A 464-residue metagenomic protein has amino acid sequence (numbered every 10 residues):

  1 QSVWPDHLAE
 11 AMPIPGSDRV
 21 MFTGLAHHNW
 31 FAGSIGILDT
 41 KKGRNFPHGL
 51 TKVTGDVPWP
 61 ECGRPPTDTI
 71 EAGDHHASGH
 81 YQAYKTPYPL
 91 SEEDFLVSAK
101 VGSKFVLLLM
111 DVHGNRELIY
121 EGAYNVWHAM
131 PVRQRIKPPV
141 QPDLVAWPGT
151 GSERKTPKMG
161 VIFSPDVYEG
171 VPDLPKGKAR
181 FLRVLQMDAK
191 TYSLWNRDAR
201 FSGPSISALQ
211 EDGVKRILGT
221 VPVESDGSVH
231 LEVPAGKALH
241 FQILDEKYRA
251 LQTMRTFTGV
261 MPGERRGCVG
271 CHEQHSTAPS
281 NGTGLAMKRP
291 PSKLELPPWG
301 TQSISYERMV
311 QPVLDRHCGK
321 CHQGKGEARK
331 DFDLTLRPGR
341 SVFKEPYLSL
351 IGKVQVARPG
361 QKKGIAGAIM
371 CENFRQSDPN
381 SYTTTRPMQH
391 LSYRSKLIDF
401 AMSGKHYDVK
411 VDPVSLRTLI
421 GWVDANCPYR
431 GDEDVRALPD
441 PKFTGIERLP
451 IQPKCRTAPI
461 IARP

Functional and structural regions predicted by a protein language model:
Q1-V3, G43-A77, A123-I136: Surface-exposed loop and turn segments in beta-propeller and other repeat-based domains that flank or scaffold
S2-R19, W59, G73-Y88, D94 (+1 more regions): Conserved beta-propeller blade repeats
S17, G24-H27, K41, V101 (+1 more regions): Residue-level signature of beta-propeller blades and closely related beta-rich strand-turn architectures in secreted
R19-G24, P89, F95-S98, P138-Q141 (+1 more regions): Residue position within the beta-strands of beta-propeller blades
N29-D39, P47, S103-L108: Structural motif
H75, Q134-G177, Q302-I304: Surface beta-strand/loop "capping" patches
G102-W147: Blade-level signature of beta-propeller repeat domains, shared across WD40, Kelch, NHL, RCC1 and BNR/Asp-box propellers
R133-R135, V171-P172, G177-A179, D188 (+5 more regions): Aromatic- and Gly/Pro-enriched helix-to-coil junctions and flexible linker segments
